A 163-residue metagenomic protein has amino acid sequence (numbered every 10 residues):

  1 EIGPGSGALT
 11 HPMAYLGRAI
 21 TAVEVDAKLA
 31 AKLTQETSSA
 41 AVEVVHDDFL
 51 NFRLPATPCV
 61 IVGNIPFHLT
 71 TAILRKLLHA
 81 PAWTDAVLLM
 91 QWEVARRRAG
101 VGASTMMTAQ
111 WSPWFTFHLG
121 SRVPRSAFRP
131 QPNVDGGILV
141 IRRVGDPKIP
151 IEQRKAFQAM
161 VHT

Functional and structural regions predicted by a protein language model:
E1-T163: Catalytic cores of RNA-modifying enzymes
